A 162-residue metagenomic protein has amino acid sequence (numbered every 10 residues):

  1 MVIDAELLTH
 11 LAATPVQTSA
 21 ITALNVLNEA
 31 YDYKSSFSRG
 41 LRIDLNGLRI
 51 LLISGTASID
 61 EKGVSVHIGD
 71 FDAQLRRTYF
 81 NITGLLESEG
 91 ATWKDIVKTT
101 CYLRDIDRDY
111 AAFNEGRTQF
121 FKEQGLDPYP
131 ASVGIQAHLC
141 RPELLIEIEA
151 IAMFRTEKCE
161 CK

Functional and structural regions predicted by a protein language model:
M1-K98, L103-K162: N-terminal presequence-like segments and the immediate start of the first folded domain
